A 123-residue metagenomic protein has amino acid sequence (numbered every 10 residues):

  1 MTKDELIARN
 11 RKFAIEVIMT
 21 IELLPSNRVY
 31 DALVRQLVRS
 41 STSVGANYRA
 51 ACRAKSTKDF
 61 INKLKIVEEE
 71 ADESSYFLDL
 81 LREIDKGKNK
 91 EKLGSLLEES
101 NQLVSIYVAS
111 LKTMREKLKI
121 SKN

Functional and structural regions predicted by a protein language model:
M1-S43, N47-A50, A54-N123: Short, C-terminally biased terminal segments at protein or domain edges
